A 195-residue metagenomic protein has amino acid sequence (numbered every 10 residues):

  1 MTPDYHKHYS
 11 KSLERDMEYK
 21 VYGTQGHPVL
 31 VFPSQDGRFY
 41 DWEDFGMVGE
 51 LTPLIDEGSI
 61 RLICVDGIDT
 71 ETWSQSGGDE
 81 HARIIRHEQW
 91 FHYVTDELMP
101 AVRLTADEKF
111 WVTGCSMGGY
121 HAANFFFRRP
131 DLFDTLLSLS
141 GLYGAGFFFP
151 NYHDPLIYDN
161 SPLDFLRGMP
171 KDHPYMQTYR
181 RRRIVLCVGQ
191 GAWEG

Functional and structural regions predicted by a protein language model:
M1-G195: Non-catalytic cap/lid and distal C-terminal segments of serine-dependent acyl enzymes
